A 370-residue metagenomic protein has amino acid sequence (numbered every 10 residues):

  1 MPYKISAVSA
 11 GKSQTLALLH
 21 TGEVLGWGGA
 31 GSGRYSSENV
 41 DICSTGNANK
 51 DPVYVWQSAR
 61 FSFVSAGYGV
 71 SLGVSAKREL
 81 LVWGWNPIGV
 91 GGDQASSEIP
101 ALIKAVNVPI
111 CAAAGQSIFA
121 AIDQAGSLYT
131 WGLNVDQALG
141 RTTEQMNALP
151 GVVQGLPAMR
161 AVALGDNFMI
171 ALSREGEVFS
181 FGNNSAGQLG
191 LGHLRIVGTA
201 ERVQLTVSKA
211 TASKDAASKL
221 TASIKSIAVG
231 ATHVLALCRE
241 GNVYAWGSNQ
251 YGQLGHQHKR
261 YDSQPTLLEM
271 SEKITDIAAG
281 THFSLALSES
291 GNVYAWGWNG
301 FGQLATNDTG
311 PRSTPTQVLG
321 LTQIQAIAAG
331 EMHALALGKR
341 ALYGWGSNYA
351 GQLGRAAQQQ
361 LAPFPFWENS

Functional and structural regions predicted by a protein language model:
M1-S370: Eukaryote-biased RCC1-like beta-propeller repeat architecture
